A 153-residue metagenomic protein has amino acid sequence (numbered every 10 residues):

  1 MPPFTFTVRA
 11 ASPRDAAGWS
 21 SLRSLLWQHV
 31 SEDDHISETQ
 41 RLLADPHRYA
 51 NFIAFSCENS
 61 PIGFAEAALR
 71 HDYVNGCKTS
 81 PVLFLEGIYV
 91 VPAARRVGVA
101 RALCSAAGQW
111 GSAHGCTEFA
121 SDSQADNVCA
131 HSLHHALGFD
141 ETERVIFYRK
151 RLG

Functional and structural regions predicted by a protein language model:
M1-R14: Conserved N-terminal entry element of GNAT/NAT acetyltransferase domains
S20-D34, Y73: Helix-loop element at the rim of GNAT/NAT acetyltransferase active sites that forms part of the acceptor-substrate
S31-S56, E66: Active-site rim helix/loop that mediates acceptor-substrate recognition in acyltransferases
I53, S60-L69, F84, Y89: Conserved beta-strand in the GNAT
D72-L85, R95, T142-E143: A conserved beta-turn-beta hairpin within the catalytic core of GNAT-like acetyltransferases that forms part
V90, R96-Q109, A136: Conserved acetyl-CoA-binding loop-helix of GNAT-fold acetyltransferases
R101, A113, A125-R144: Conserved active-site alpha-helix within GNAT-family acetyltransferase domains
G111-S123: Conserved GNAT acetyl-CoA-binding A-motif
